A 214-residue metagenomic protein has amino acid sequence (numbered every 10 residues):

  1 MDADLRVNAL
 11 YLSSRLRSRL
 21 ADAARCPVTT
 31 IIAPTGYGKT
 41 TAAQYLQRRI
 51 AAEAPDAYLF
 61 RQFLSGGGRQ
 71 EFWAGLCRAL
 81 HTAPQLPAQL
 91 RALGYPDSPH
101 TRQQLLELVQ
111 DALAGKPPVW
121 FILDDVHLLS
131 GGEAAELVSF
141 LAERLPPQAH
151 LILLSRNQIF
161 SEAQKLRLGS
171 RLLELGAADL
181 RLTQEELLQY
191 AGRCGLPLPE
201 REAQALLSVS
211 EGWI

Functional and structural regions predicted by a protein language model:
M1-A21, C26, A88-L93: Conserved adenine-nucleotide phosphate-binding loops and their immediately adjacent elements
S13, T40, W213: Short, conserved phosphate/pyrophosphate- and ester-handling motifs at nucleotide-, phospho-/glycolipid
L16, T41-Y45, W120, E136-A205 (+1 more regions): Alpha-helical sensor/transducer elements of the RecA-like P-loop NTPase core
T29: Conserved beta-strand position immediately N-terminal to the Walker
I32-L59, A114: P-loop NTPase Walker A phosphate-binding motif
T35, Y58-G68, L93-S98, A177-A178: A short hydrophobic beta-strand->loop->alpha-helix junction that borders the nucleotide-binding pocket of P-loop NTPases
R69-A92, Q110: Conserved NTP-binding/hydrolysis module of P-loop NTPases
V109-A134: Conserved P-loop NTPase "ATPase switch" module shared by AAA+ and STAND
